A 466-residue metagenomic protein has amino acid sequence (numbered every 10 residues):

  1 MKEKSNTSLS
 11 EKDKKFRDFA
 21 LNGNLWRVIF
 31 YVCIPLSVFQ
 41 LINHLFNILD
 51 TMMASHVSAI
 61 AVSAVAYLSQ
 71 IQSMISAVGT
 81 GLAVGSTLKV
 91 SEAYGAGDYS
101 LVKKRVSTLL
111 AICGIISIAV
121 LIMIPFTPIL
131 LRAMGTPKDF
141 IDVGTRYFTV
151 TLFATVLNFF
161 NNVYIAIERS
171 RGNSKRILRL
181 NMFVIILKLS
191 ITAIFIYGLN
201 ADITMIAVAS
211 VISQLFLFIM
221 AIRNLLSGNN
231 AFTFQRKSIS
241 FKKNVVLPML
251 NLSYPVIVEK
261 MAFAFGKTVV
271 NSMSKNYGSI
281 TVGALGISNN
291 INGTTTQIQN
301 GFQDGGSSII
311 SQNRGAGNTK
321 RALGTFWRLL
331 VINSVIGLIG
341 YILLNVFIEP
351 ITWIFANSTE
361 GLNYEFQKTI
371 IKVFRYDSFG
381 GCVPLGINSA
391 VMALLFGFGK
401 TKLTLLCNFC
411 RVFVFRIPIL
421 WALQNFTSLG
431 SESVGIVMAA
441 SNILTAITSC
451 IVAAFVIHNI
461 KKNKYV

Functional and structural regions predicted by a protein language model:
M1-C33, V90-A154, I196-Y254, I310-G381 (+1 more regions): Short alpha-helical transmembrane segments in multi-pass integral membrane proteins
I34-L88, T151-N158, L247-N313, N333-Y341 (+2 more regions): Transmembrane helix-bundle signature of multi-pass secondary active exporters and lipid flippases
L45-I48, H56-A59, A93-A96, S170-R171 (+5 more regions): Helix-loop interface residues and adjacent transmembrane-helix termini in multi-pass membrane transporters, primarily
I48-M52, I129, V163-I167, L189-Y197 (+5 more regions): Alpha-helical transmembrane segments of multipass membrane proteins
T51, A59-V62, Y99, S174 (+4 more regions): Membrane-helix interface/capping residues of multi-pass secondary transporters
V62-L121, P125, N158-I177, A284-I348 (+1 more regions): Small-residue-rich hydrophobic transmembrane alpha-helices
M74-A77, K188-T192, L217-I222, T294-Q297 (+3 more regions): Hydrophobic transmembrane alpha-helices of multi-pass small-molecule transporters
A83, V150-R169, I177-I185, I206-A221 (+4 more regions): Short runs within selected transmembrane alpha-helices of multi-pass transporters and secretion channels
